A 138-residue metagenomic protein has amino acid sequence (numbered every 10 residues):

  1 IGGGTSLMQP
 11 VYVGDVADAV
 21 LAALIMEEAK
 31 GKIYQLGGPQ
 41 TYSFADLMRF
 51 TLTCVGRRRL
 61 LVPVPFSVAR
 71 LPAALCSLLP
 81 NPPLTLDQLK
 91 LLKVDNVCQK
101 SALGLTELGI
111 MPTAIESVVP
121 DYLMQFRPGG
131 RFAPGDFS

Functional and structural regions predicted by a protein language model:
G2-L24, K32: Substrate-positioning beta->alpha
V20-T85, K100-S138: Mid/C-terminal beta-alpha module of Rossmann-like enzyme folds, strongest in SDR-family dehydrogenases/epimerases
